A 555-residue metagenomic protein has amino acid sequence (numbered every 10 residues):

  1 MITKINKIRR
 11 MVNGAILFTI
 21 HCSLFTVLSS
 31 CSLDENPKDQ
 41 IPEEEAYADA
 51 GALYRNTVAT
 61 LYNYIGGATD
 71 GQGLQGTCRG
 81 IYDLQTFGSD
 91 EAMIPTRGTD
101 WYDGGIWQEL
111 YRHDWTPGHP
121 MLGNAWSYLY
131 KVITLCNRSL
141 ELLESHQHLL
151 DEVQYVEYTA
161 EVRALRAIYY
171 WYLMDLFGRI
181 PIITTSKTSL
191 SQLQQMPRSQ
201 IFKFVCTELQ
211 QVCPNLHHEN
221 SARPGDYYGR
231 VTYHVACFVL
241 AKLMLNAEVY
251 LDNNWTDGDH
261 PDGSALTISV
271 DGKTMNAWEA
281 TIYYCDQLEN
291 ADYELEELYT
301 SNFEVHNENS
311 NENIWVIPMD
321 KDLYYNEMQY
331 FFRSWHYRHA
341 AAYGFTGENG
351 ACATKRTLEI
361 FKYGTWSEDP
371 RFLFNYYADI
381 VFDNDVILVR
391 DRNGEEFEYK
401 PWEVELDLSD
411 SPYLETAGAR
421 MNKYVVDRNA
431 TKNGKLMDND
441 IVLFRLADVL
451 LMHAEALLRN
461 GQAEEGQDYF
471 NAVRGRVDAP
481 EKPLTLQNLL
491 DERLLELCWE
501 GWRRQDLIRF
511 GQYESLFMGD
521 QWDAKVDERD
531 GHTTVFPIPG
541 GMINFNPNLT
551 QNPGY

Functional and structural regions predicted by a protein language model:
C31-L33, L129-V132, F204-C206, Y227 (+10 more regions): Long, intrinsically disordered, low-complexity segments
C31-T86, L149, P539-Y555: Membrane-proximal, proline-rich intrinsically disordered regions
E44, G71-I94, S186, L216-V235 (+2 more regions): Short, surface-exposed recognition loops and adjoining beta-strand edges that mediate ligand/DNA contacts, enriched
A46, A50-A59, N63-G73, G98-F177 (+7 more regions): Conserved, well-structured interaction surfaces
G98, Y102-H113, Y363-R445: Flexible, polar/acidic helix-loop-strand segments at domain edges
Y299-H306, S310-E403: Glycine-rich, aromatic-lined ligand/substrate-binding cores of catalytic and carbohydrate-binding domains
